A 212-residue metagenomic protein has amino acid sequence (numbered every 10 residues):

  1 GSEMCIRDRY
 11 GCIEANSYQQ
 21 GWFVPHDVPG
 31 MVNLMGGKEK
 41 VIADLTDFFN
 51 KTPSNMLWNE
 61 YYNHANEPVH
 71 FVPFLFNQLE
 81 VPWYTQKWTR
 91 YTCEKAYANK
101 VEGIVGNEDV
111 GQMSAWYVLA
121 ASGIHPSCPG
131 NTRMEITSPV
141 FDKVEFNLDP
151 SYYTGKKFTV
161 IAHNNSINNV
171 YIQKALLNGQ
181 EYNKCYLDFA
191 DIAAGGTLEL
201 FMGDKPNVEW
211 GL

Functional and structural regions predicted by a protein language model:
G1-I6: Short, small-residue-biased leader/transition segments that mark boundaries at the very start of proteins
R7-Q20, S54-A65, G106-N107: Solvent-exposed loop and edge beta-strand segments that line ligand/cofactor-binding and catalytic clefts
S17-M35: A conserved active-site cap/scaffold subdomain adjacent to cofactor or substrate pockets
L34, K38-E39, T46-F49, Y62-H64 (+1 more regions): Non-catalytic C-terminal accessory modules of carbohydrate-active enzymes
